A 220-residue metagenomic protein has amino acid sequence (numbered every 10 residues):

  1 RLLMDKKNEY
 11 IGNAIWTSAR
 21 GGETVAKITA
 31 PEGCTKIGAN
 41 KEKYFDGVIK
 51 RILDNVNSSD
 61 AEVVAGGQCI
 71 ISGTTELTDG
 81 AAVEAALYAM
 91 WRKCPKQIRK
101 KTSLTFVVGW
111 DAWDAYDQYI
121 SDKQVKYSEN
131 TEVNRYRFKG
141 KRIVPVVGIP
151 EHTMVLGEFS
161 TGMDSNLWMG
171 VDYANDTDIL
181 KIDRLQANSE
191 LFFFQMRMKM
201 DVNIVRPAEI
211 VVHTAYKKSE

Functional and structural regions predicted by a protein language model:
R1-I11: Internal, well-ordered alpha/beta segment that forms a basic, Gly-enriched binding/recognition surface
E9, N13, T17, K93-K96 (+1 more regions): A structural signal for alpha-helix termini and helix-coil/disorder junctions
G12-K36: Short, glycine/acidic-rich hinge or "gate" loops at secondary-structure transitions that mediate conformational
E23-V25, D111-D114: Short, internal active-site loops enriched in acidic
P31-A85, A89, D114-E220: Sequence/fold signature of self-assembling virion shell proteins
Y88-K100: Short, basic/hydrophobic alpha-helical segments
Q97, L104-A112: Beta-edge loop/turn motif
T102-L104, H152: Short, surface-exposed beta-edge/turn micro-motifs
